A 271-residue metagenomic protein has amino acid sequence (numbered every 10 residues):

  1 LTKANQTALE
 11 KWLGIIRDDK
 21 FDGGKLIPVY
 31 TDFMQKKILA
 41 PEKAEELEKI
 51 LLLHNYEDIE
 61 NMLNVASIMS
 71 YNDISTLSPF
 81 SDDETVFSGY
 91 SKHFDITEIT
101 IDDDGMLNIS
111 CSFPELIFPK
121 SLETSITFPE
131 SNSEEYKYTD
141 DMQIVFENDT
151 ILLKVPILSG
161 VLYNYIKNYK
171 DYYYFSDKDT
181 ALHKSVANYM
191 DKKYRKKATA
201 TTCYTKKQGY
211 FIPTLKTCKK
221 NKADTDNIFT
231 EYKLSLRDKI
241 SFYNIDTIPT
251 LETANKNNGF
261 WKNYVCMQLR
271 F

Functional and structural regions predicted by a protein language model:
L1-F271: DEDD superfamily 3′-5′ metal-dependent exonuclease/proofreading module
